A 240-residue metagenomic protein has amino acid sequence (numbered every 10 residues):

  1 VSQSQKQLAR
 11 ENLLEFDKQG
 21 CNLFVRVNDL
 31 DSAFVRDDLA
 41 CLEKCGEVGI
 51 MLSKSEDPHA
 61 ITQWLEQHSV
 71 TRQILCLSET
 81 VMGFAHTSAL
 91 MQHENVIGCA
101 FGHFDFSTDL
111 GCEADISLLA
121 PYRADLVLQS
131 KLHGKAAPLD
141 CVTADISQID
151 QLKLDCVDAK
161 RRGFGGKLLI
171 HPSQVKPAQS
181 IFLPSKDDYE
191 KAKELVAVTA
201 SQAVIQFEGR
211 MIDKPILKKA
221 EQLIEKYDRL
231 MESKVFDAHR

Functional and structural regions predicted by a protein language model:
V1-R240: Expand to "…catalyze enediolate/carbanion chemistry for C-C bond making/breaking, isomerization, decarboxylation
